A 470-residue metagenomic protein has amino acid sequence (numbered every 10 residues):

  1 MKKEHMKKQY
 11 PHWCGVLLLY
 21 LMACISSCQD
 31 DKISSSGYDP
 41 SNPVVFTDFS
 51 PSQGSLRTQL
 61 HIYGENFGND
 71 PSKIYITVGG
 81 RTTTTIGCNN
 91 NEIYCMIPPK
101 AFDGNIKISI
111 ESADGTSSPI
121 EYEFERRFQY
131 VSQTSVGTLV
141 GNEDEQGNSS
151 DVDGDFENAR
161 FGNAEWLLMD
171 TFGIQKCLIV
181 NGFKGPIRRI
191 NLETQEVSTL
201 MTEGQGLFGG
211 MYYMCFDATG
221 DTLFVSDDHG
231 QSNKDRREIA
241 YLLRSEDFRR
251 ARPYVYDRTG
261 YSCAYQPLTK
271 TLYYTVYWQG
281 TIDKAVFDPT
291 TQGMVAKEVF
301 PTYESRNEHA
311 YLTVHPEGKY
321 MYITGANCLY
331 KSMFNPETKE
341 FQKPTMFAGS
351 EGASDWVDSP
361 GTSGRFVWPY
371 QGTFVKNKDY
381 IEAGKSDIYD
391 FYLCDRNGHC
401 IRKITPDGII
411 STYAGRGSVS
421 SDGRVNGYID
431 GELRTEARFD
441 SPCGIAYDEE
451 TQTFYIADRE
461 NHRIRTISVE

Functional and structural regions predicted by a protein language model:
A23-S27: C-terminal motif of bacterial Sec signal peptides marking the signal peptidase cleavage site
C28-N69, G115-G137: Beta-strand/beta-sandwich contexts
R57-T58, E145-F183: Beta-strand-rich domains and repeat architectures in extracellular enzymes and scaffolds, especially beta-propellers
I62, Y130-N163, T194-Y212, D228-G230 (+4 more regions): Gly/Pro-rich loop segments of beta-rich domains
M169-Q175, F216-G220, Y265-T269, V314-G318 (+2 more regions): Residue-level detector of Asp-centered blade-edge/turn motifs that repeat once per structural unit in beta-propeller
G173, F183-K184, D228-G230, W278 (+5 more regions): Residue-level signature of beta-propeller blades and closely related beta-rich strand-turn architectures in secreted
L178-N181, F224-S226, Y273-T275, Y322-T324 (+2 more regions): Residue position within the beta-strands of beta-propeller blades
F439-E470: Blade-level signature of beta-propeller repeat domains, shared across WD40, Kelch, NHL, RCC1 and BNR/Asp-box propellers
